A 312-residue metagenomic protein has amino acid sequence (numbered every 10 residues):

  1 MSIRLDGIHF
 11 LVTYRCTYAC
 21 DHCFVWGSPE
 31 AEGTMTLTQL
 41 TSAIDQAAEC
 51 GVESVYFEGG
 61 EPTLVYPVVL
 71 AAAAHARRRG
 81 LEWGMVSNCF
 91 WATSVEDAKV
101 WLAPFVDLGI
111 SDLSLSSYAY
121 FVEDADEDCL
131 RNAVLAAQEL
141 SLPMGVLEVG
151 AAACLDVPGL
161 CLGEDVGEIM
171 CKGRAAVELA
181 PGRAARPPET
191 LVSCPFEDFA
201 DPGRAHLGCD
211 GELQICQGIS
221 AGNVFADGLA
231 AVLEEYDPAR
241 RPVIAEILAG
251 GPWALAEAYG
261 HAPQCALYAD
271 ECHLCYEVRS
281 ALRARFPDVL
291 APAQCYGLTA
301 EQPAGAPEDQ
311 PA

Functional and structural regions predicted by a protein language model:
M1-N88, A92-D97, D107, A293 (+2 more regions): Conserved alpha-helical substructure of the radical SAM core
H9, T13-C16, C209, C265-Y268: Residue-level signal for mature regions of secreted extracellular proteins and peptides
C16, C20-C23, C216, C272-C275: Short cysteine clusters
H22, W26-P29, G222, V278-A281: Secreted/processed peptides and extracellular or luminal domains of membrane proteins
A103-A239: Radical SAM enzyme [4Fe-4S]-AdoMet core and its adjacent flexible, acidic and glycine-rich loops/tails across
F225-A312: Flexible mid-to-C-terminal extensions adjoining Fe-S/redox cofactors in radical SAM and related proteins
